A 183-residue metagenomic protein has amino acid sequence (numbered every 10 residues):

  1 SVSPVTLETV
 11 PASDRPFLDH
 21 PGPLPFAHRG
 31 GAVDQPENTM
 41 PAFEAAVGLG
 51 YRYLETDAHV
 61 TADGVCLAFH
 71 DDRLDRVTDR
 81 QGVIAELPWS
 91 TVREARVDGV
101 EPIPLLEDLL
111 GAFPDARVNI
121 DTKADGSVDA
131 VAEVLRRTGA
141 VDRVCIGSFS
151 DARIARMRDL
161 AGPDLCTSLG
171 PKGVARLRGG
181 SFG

Functional and structural regions predicted by a protein language model:
V2-G183: Phosphate-group recognition and catalysis centered on beta-loop-alpha active-site segments
